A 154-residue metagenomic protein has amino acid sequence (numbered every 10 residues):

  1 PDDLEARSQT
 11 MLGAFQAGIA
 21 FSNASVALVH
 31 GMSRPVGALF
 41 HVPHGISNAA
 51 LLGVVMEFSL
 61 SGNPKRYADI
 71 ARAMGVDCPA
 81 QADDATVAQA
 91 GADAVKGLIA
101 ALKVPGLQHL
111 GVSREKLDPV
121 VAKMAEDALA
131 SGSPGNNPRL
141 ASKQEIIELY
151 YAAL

Functional and structural regions predicted by a protein language model:
P1-G97: Active-site segments that bind and position negatively charged phosphate/pyrophosphate groups
Y67, C78-L154: C-terminal charged capping/lid subdomain of soluble metabolic enzymes
